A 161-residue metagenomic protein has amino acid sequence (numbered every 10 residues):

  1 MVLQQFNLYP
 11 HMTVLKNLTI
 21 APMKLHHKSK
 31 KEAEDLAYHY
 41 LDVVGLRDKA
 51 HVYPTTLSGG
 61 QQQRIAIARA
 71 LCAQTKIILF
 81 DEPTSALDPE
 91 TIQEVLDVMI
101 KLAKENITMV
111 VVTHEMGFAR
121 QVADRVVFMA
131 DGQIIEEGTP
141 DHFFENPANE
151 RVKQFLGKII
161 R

Functional and structural regions predicted by a protein language model:
M1-P140: ABC family nucleotide-binding domain
A130, E137, D141-R161: C-terminal boundary and immediately downstream tail of ABC-type ATPase nucleotide-binding domains
